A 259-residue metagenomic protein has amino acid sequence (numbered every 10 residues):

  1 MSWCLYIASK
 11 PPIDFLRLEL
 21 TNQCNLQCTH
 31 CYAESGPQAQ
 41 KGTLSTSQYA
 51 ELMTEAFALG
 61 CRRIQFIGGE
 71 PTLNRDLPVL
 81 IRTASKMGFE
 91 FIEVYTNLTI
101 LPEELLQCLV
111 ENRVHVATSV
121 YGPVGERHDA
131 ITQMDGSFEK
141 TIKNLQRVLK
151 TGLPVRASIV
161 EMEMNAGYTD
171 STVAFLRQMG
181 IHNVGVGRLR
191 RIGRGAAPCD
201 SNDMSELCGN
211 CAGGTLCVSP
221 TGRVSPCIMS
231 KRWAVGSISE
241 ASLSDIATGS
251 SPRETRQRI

Functional and structural regions predicted by a protein language model:
M1-R17, P252-E254: N-terminal [4Fe-4S]-dependent radical SAM core
C4-Y6, D200-S205: Short, P/G- and charge-enriched loop/turn segments at secondary-structure junctions
S9-S47: Canonical Radical SAM [4Fe-4S] cluster-binding loop centered on the CxxxCxxC motif and its immediate flanking residues
C24, V94, G222: Conserved, mostly hydrophobic/aromatic
K41-E70, N74-G187: Radical SAM/AdoMet-radical enzyme domain recognition
K143, G152-L153, G185, L189-C199 (+1 more regions): C-terminal accessory region of radical SAM enzymes
G209-G213: Short, small/polar residue-rich loop motifs at catalytic or cofactor-binding pockets
V218-S219: Short, acidic, Ser/Thr-enriched surface-loop or helix-capping motifs
